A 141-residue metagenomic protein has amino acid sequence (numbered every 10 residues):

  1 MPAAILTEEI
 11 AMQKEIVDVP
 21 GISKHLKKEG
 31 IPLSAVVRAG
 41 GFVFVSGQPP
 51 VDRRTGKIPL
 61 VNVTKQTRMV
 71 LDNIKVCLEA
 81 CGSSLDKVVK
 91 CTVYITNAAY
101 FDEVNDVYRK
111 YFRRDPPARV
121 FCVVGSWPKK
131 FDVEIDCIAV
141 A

Functional and structural regions predicted by a protein language model:
P2-D72, V76-V89, I95-A141: N-terminal presequence-like segments and the immediate start of the first folded domain
